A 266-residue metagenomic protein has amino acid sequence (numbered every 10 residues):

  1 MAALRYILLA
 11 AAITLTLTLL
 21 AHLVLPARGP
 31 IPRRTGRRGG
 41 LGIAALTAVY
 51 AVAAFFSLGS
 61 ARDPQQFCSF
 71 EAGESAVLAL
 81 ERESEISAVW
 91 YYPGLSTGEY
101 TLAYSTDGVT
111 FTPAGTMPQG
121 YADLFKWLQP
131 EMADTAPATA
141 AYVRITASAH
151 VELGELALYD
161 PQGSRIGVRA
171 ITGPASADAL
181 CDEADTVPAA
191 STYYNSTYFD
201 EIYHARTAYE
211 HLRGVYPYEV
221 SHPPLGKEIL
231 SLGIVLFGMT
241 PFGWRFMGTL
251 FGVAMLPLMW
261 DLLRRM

Functional and structural regions predicted by a protein language model:
M1-L25: Membrane-embedded alpha-helical segments of integral membrane proteins
L17-H22, L230, I234, L256-R264: Hydrophobic transmembrane alpha-helices
L23-R38: Membrane-interfacial, low-structure loops and terminal tails that flank and connect transmembrane helices in multi-pass
G29, A53-G115, K126-Y193: Aromatic, loop-rich ligand-recognition surfaces of beta-strand-rich domains
I43-F55: Hydrophobic membrane-insertion alpha-helices, especially the h-region of bacterial N-terminal signal peptides
G120-K126: Short proline/glycine- and polar residue-rich coil/turn motifs
G173-V187, Y193-A205, P217-I229, M239-F242: Extracytoplasmic catalytic/substrate-binding loops of multi-pass membrane glycan-assembly enzymes
F242, F246-M266: Transmembrane-helix motifs of polytopic, lipid-linked glycan transferases
